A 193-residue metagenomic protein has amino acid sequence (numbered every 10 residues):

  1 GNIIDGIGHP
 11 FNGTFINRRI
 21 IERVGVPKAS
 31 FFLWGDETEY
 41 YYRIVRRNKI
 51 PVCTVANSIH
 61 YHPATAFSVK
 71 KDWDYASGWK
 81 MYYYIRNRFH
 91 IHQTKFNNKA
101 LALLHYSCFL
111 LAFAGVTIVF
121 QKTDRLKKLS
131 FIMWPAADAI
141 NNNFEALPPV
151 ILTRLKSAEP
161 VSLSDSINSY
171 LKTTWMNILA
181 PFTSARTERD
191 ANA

Functional and structural regions predicted by a protein language model:
G1-I16: A recurrent flexible, glycine/aromatic-enriched loop bordering the glycosyltransferase active site that acts as
N2, K70-D74, I118: A short, mixed-charge helix-start or loop-turn motif at secondary-structure junctions
T14-G25, S30-N57: A short, conserved alpha-helix in the catalytic core of glycosyltransferases
C53-W73: Active-site donor/metal-binding and catalytic loop motifs of nucleotide-sugar-dependent glycosylation enzymes
D72-Y83: A short acidic, glycine-rich active-site loop that binds or catalyzes chemistry on phosphate/adenosine moieties
I85-R88: A conserved mid-domain beta-alpha-beta active-site/ligand-binding segment of alpha/beta enzyme cores
T94: Active-site pocket-lining segments that scaffold enzyme catalytic pockets across diverse folds
N97-A193: Non-catalytic, C-terminal membrane-associated alpha-helical segments of glycosyltransferases
